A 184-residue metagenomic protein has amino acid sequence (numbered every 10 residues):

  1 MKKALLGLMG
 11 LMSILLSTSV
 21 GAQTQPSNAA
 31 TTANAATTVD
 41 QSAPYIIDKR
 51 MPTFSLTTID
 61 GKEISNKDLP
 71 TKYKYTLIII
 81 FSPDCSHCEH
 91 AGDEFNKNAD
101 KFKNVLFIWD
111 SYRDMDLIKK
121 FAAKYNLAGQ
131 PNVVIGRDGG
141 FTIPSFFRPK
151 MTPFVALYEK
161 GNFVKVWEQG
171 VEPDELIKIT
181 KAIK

Functional and structural regions predicted by a protein language model:
M1-S27, K184: Bacterial Sec-dependent N-terminal signal peptides
P26-K67: N-terminal "domain-start" segment that seeds a small globular fold
P52, K103, G129-V133: A short helix-to-beta-strand connector/capping loop
N66-E89: Short active-site neighborhood of thiol/selenol oxidoreductases, capturing the structured segment around
F81-D84, D114, M151: Short pre-active-site segment immediately N-terminal to redox-active cysteine/selenocysteine motifs in thiol-based
E89-N126, T142-S145: Structural microenvironment flanking redox-active thiols in thiol-disulfide oxidoreductases
Y125-F154: Short, internal strand/loop/helix patches that form the active-site neighborhood or redox-interaction surface
Y158-K184: Thiol-/selenol-based redox modules, centered on thioredoxin-like and closely related oxidoreductase domains
